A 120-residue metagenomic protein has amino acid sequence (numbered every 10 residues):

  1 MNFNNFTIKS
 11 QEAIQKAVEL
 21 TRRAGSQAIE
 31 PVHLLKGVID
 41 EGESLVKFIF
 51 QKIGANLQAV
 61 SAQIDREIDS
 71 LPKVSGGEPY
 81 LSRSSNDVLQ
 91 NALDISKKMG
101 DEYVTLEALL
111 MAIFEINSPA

Functional and structural regions predicted by a protein language model:
M1-A120: Histone-fold recognition with a strong bias for associated Lys/Arg-rich disordered tails
